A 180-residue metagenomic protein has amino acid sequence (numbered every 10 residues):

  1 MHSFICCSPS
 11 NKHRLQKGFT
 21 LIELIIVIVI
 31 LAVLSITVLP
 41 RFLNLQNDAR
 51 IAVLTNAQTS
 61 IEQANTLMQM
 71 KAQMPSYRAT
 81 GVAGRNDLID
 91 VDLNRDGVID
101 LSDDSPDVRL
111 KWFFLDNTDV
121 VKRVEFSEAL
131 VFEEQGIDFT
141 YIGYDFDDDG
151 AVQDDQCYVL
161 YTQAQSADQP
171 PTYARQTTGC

Functional and structural regions predicted by a protein language model:
M1-K17: N-terminal leader/signal peptides at the extreme start of proteins
S10-L15, V27, R41-T59: Aliphatic-rich helix starts adjacent to a transmembrane/signal segment
I25-P40: Alpha-helical hydrophobic helix detector
A49-R78: Membrane-proximal N-terminal amphipathic helix
M74-C180: Periplasmic/extracellular, small/polar-rich flexible segments of pilin-like filament-forming proteins
